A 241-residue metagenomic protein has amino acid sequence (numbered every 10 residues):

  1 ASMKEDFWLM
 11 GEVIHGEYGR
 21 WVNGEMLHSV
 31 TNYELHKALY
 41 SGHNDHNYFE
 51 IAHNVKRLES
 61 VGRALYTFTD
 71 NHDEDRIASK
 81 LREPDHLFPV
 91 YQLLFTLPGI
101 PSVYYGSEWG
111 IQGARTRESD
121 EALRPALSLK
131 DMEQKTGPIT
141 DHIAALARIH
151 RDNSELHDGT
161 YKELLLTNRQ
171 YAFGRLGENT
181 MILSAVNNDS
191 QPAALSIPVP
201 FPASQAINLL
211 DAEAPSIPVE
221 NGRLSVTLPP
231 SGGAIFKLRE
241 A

Functional and structural regions predicted by a protein language model:
A1-V61, L65, P84, L93 (+5 more regions): Active-site-proximal helices and loops of the catalytic beta/alpha 8
L9-G11, P101-G106, S154-T160: Acidic/polar loop patches that form or flank catalytic/metal-binding clefts of enzymes that bind anionic ligands
V61-R82: Active-site clefts of carbohydrate-active enzymes
L94, P98-Q112: Substrate-binding cleft of secreted/luminal carbohydrate-active enzymes
G159-T180: Surface beta-strand/loop "capping" patches
A185-D189: Asparagine-centered strand-capping/turn motif at beta-strand->loop junctions
V199-E213: Solvent-exposed beta-hairpin/edge-strand motifs
E220-A241: C-terminal beta-strand-rich structural cap/linker in extracellular carbohydrate-active enzymes
